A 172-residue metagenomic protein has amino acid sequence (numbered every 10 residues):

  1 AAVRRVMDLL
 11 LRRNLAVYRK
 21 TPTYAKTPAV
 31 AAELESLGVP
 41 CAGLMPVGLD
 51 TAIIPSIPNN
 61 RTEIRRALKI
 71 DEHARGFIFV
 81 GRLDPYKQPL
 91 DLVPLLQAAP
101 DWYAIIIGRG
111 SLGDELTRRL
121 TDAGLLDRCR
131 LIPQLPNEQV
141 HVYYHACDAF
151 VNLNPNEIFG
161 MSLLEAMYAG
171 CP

Functional and structural regions predicted by a protein language model:
V3-T23: Membrane-proximal helix-turn-helix segments that form the acceptor-binding/catalytic region of lipid-linked
A29, G48: Carbohydrate-associated surface elements
E35, L49-A67: Acidic anion/phosphate-binding donor-loop and adjacent secondary structure in glycosyltransferase catalytic cores
D71-K87, V93-A99: Conserved donor-binding/catalytic core segment of Leloir-type glycosyltransferases
T117-L135: Nucleotide-activated donor-binding/catalytic signature segment of Leloir-type glycosyltransferases, i.e., the conserved
Q134-L135, V142-C147: Short alpha-helical donor nucleotide-sugar binding micro-motif in glycosyltransferases
P155: Aromatic "clamp/platform" in nucleotide-sugar-dependent glycosyltransferases that forms part of the donor/acceptor
